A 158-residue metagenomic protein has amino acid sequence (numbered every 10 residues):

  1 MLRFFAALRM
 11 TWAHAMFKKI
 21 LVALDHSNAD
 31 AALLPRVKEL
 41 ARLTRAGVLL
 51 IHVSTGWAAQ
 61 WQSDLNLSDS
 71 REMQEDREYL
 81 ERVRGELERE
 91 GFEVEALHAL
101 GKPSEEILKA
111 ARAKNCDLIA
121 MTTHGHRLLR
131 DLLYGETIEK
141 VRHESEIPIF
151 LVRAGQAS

Functional and structural regions predicted by a protein language model:
M1-A32, H143-S158: Intrinsically disordered or low-complexity boundary/linker segments at protein termini and domain junctions
A6-M16, G85-I119, Q156-S158: Structural beta-alpha unit
A15-D64, E88: Small/aliphatic-rich secondary-structure junction motif
L49, E95, F150: Conserved beta-strand positions in the Rossmann-like core of class I SAM-dependent methyltransferases
H52-V53, T122-H124, R153-A154: Short secondary-structure boundary segments
L65-D69, A113-N115, T137-I138: Short, hinge-like loop/turn segments at secondary-structure boundaries
L67-E78: A short acidic, glycine-rich active-site loop that binds or catalyzes chemistry on phosphate/adenosine moieties
M121-H143, S158: Glycine-rich, Arg-bearing micro-motifs that act as flexible, cationic patches
